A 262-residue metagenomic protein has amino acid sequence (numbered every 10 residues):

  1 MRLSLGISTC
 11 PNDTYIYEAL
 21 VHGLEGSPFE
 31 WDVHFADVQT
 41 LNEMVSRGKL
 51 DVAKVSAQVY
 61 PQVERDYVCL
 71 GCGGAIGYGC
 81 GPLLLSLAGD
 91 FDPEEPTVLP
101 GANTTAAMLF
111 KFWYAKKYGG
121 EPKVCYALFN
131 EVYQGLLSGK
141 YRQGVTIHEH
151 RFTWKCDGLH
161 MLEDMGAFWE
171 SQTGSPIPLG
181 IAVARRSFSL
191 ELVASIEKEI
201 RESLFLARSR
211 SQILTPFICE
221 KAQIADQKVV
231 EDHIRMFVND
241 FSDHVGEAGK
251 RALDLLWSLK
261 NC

Functional and structural regions predicted by a protein language model:
R2-H22, G81-R142, E149, R251-L255: Bilobed "Venus flytrap"/periplasmic-binding protein-like clamshell domains and structurally analogous long
P11-N12, D37-Q39, G48-P61, L128 (+1 more regions): Beta->alpha turn/N-cap motifs
G26-T40: A short beta-strand-loop structural module common to alpha/beta enzyme folds
L41-A53, P61-A75, K155: Short beta-strand-centered segments that line the small-molecule binding cleft or hinge of alpha/beta clamshell
M44-S46, L136-L137, K260: Hydrophobic residues within well-ordered alpha-helices
C69-D90, E170-S187: Hydrophobic/proline-rich hinge and linker segments of small-molecule sensing/allosteric domains, predominantly
A127-I218: Pocket-lining segment of extracytoplasmic ligand-binding domains
S189-L259: Secondary-structure end/capping motifs
